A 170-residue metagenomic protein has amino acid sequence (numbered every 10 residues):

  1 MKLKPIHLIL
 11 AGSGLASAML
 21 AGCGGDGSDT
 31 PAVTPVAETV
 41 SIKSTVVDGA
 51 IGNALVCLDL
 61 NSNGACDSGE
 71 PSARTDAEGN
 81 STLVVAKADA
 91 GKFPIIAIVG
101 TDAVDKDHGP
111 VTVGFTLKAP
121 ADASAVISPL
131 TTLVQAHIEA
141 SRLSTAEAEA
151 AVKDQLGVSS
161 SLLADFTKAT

Functional and structural regions predicted by a protein language model:
K2-L10: Bacterial N-terminal signal peptides that target proteins for export
K2-L3, S17, A21-T170: Feature for extracytoplasmic/surface-facing segments of secreted or surface-associated proteins, emphasizing
I9-L15, M19: Classical Sec-dependent N-terminal signal peptides that target proteins to the secretory pathway
